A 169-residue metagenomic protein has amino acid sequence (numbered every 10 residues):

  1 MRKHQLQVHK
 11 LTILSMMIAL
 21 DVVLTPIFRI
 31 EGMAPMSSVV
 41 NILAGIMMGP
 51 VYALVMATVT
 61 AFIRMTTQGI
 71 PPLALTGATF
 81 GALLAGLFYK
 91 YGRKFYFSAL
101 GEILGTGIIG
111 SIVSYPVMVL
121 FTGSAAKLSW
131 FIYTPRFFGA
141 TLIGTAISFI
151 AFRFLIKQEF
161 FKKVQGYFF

Functional and structural regions predicted by a protein language model:
M1-F169: Loop-helix junctions at membrane interfaces
